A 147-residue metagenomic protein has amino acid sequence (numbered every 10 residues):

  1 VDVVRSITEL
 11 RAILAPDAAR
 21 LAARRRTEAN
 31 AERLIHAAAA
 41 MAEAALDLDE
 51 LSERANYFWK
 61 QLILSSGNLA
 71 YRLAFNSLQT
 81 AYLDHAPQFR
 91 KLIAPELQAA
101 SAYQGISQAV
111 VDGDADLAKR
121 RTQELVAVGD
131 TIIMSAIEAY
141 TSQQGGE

Functional and structural regions predicted by a protein language model:
V1, L10-A29, A39, E53-I93 (+1 more regions): Hydrophobic, amphipathic alpha-helical faces that serve as interaction scaffolds
R5-T8, A12, K119, Q123: Short amphipathic alpha-helical segments with heptad-repeat character
T8-E9, Y57, Y103, Q108: Generic hydrophobic-segment detector
A31, L51, L117-K119: Solenoid-repeat scaffolds in large eukaryotic assemblies
I35-E43, S77-E147: C-terminal all-alpha effector/ligand-binding and dimerization domain of prokaryotic HTH-type transcriptional repressors
